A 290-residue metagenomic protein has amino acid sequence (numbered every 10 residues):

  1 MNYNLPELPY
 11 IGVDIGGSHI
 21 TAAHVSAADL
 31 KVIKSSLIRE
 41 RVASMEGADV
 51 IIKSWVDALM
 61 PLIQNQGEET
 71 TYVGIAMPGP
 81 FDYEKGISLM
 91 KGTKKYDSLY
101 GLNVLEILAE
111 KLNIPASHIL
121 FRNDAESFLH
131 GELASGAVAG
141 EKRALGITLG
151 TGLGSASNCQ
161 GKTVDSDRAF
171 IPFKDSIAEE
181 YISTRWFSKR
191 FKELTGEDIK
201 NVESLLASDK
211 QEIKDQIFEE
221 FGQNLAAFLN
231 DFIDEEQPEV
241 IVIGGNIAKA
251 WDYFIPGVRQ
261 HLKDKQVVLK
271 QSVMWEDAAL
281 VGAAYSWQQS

Functional and structural regions predicted by a protein language model:
N2-L5, P9, A23-V25, S35-L37 (+8 more regions): Glycine/GP-enriched mid-protein hinge/lid loop-to-helix segment characteristic of carbohydrate kinases
L5-M77: Conserved phosphate-binding loops in N-terminal lobes of ATP-dependent enzymes of the actin/Hsp70/sugar-kinase
D14, G74-P78, R122, G146-G152: Short beta-strand segments
H19, G79-Y83, L153: Feature marks short, surface-exposed loop/turn motifs that line or immediately flank catalytic pockets and channel
E40-E69, S188-P256, V267-A279: Adenine-nucleotide phosphate-binding core of ATP-dependent small-molecule kinases
S44-K53, E69-V73, G79-E141, D252-L262: Glycine-rich phosphate-binding loop and adjoining helix at the ATP-binding site of ATP-dependent phosphoryl-transfer
I63, A284-S290: Short, hydrophobic alpha-helical segments
K94-S98, L120-E126, T148-L149, K270-L280: Active-site nucleophile and cofactor-binding loops and adjacent substrate-binding regions of central metabolic enzymes
